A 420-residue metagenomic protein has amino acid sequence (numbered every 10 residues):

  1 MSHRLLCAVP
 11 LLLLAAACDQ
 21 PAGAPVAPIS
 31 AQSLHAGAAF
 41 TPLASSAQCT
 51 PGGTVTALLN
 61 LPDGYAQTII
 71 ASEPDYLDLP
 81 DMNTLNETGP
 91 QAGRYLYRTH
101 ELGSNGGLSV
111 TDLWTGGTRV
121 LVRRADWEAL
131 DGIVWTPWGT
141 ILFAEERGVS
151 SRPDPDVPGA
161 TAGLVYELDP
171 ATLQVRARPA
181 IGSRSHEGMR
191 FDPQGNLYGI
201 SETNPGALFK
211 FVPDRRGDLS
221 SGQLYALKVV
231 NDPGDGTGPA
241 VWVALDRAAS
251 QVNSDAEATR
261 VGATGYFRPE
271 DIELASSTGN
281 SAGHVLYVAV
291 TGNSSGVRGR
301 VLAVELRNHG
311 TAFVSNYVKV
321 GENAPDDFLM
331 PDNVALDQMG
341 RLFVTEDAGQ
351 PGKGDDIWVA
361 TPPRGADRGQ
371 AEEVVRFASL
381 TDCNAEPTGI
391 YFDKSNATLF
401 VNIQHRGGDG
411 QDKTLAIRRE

Functional and structural regions predicted by a protein language model:
M1-C7: Bacterial N-terminal signal peptides that target proteins for export
L14-A17: C-terminal motif of bacterial Sec signal peptides marking the signal peptidase cleavage site
Q20-E420: Sequence/structural signature of beta-propeller domains
